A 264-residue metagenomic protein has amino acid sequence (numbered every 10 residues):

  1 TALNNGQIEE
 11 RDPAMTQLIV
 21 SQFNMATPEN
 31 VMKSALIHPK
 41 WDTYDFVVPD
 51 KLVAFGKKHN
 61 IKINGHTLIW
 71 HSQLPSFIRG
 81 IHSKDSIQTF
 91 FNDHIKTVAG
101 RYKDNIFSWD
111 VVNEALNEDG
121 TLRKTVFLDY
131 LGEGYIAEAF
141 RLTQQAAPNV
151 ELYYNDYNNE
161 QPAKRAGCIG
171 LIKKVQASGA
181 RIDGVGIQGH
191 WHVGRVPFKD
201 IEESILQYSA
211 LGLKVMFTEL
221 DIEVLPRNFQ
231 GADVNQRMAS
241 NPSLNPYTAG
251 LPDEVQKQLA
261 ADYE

Functional and structural regions predicted by a protein language model:
T1-M25, E29: Boundary/entry segment of secreted carbohydrate-active catalytic domains
A2-P13, S34-V47, L116-T121, N158-A166 (+2 more regions): Acidic-and-aromatic substrate-binding clefts and catalytic sites of carbohydrate-active enzymes
D12, D42, I81-Q88, D129 (+4 more regions): Flexible, glycine- and charge-enriched loops at secondary-structure boundaries
Q17, G100, Q176-G179: A general structural signal for stabilizing positions within well-ordered secondary structure
S21-P39, V48-Y153, Y157-N159: Substrate-binding cleft and catalytic face of glycoside hydrolase catalytic domains, especially the flexible beta-alpha
D42, I78-H82, Q230-V234: Short low-complexity, flexible loop/linker segments enriched in glycine and/or proline with clustered acidic
D45, D50-K62, D129-L152, P162-N245: Glycoside hydrolase catalytic-domain groove-lining segments
M216-L220, L244-E264: Substrate-binding cleft of secreted/luminal carbohydrate-active enzymes
